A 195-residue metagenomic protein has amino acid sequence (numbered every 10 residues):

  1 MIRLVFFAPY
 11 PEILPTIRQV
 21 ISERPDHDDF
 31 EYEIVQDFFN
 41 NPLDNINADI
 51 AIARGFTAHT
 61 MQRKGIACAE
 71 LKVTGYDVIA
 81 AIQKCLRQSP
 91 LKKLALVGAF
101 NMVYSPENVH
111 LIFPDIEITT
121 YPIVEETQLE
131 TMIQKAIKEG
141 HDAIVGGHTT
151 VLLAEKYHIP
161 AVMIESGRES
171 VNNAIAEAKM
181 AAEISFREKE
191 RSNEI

Functional and structural regions predicted by a protein language model:
M1-I195: Non-catalytic structural scaffold of enzyme domains
